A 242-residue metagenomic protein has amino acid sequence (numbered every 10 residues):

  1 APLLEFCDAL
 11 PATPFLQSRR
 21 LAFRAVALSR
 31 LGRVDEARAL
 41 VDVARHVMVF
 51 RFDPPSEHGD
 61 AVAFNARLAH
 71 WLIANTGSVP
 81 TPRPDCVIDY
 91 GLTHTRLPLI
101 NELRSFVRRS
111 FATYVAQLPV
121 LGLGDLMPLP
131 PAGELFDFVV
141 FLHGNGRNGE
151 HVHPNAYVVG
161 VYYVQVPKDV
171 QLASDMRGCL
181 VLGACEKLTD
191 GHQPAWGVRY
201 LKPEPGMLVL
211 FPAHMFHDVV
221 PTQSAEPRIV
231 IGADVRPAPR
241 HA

Functional and structural regions predicted by a protein language model:
A1-D35: Alpha-helical protein-protein interaction scaffolds
F6, F15, F23, F50-F52 (+6 more regions): Phenylalanine-focused residue identity feature
A9, P55, R67, T93 (+2 more regions): Generic signature of intrinsically disordered, low-complexity segments enriched in small/polar residues
P11-A22, P55-G59, V170-D175: Intrinsically disordered, low-complexity coil segments
R33-L126, R147: Non-heme Fe(II)/2-oxoglutarate
I100-N101, S105, A112-L210, M215-P221 (+1 more regions): Catalytic core of non-heme Fe(II) oxygenases with the double-stranded beta-helix
